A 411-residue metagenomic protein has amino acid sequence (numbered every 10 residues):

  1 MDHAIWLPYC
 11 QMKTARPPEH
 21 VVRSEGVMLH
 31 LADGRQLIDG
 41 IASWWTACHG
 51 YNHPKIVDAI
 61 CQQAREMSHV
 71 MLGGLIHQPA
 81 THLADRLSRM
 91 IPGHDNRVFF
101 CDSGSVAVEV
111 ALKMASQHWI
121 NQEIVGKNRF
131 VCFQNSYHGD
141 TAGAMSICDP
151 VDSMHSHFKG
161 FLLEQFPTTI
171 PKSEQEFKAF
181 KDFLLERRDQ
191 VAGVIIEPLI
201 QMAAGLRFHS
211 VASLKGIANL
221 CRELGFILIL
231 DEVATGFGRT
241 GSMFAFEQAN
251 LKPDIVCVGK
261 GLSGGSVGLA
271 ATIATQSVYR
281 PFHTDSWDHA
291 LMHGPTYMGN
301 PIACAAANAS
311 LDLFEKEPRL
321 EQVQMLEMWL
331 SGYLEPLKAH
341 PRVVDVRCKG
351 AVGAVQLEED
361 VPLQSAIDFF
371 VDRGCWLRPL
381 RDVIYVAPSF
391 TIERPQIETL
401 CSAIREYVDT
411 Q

Functional and structural regions predicted by a protein language model:
M1-Q411: Conserved N-terminal phosphate-binding loop of PLP-dependent enzymes in the Aspartate aminotransferase
